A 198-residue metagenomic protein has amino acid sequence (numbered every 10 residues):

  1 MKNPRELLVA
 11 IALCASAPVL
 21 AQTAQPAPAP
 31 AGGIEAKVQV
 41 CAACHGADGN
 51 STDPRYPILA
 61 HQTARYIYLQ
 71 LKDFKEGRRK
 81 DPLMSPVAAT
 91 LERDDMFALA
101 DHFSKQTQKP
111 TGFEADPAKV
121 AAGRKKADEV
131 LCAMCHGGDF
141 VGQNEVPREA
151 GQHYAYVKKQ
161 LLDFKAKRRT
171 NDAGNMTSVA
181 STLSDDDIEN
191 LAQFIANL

Functional and structural regions predicted by a protein language model:
M1-V9: Bacterial N-terminal signal peptides that target proteins for export
S16-A17: N-terminal signal peptide c-region/cleavage motif recognized by signal peptidases
T23-D48, T111, A115-G138, H153: Sequence/structural segment immediately N-terminal to covalent heme-attachment motifs in c-type and related
A31-I34, G49-K80, S85-L91, R124 (+4 more regions): Gly/Gly-Pro-rich "capping" loops immediately C-terminal to redox-active cysteine motifs in periplasmic/lumenal
A89-T111, A155, S181-L198: C-terminal capping alpha-helices of c-type cytochrome domains
